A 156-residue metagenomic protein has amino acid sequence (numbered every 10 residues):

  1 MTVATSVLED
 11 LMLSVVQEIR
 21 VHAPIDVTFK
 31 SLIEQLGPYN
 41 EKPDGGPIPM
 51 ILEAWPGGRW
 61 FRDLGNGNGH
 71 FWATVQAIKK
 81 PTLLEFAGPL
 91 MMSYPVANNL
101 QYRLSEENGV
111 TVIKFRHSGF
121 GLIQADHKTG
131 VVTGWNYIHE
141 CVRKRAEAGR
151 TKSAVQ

Functional and structural regions predicted by a protein language model:
M1-I48: Hydrophobic ligand-binding cavity/cleft-lining segments
L11-L13, P56, G67, V96: Residue-level preference for beta-strand/loop junctions
I25, G45-G58, F71: A solvent-exposed, acidic/Ser-Thr-rich amphipathic alpha-helical stretch
D26, G57, K80-P81, V110: A generic structural motif
T28-L32, W60, V75, F86 (+3 more regions): Hydrophobic pocket/interface hotspot
I33-G37, D44-G46, E107, G134 (+1 more regions): Short, contiguous alpha-helical
N40, M50-I51, F61, G65-N108 (+1 more regions): Hydrophobic-ligand binding "helix-grip"
G119-Q156: A conserved amphipathic terminal alpha-helix motif
